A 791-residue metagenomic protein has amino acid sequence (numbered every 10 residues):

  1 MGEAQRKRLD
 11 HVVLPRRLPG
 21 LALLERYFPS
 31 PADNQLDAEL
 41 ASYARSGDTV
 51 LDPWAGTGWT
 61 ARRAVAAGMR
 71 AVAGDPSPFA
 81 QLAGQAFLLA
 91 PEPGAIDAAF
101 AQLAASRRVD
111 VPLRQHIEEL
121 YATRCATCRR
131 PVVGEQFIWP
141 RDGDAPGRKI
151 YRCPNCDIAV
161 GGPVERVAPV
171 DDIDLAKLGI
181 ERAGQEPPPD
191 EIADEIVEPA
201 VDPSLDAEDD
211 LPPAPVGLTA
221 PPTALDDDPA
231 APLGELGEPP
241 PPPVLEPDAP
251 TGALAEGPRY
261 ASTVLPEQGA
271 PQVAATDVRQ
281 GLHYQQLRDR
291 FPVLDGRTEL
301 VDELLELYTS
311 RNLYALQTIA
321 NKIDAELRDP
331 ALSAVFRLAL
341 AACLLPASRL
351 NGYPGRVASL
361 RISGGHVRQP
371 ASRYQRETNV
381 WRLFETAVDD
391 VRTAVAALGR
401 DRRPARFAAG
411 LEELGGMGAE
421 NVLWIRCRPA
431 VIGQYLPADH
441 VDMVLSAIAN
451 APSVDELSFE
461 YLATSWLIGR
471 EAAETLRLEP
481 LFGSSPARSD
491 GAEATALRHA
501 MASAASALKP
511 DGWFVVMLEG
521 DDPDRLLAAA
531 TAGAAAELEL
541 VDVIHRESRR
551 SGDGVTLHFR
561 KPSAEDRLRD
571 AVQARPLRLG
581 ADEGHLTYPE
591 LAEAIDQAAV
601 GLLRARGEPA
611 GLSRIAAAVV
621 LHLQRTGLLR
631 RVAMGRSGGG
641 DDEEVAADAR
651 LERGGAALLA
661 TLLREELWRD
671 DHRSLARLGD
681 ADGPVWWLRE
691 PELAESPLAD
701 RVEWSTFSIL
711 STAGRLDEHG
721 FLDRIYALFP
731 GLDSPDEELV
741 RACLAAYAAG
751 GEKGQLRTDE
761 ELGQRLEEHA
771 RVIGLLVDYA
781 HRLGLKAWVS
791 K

Functional and structural regions predicted by a protein language model:
G2-P53, T60-A61, V65-G217, P222-H440 (+5 more regions): Nucleic-acid modification enzymes, centered on SAM-dependent nucleic-acid methyltransferases
R26-N34, A487-R498, E767-A770: Conserved phosphate-coordination/catalytic loops
Q35-E39, A496-S503, L775: Well-ordered alpha-helical segments embedded in enzymatic catalytic cores
V65, A534, H781: Anion (oxyanion) recognition and catalysis
A71, F514, A787: Hydrophobic anchor at the start of a short beta-strand that flanks the dinucleotide cofactor-binding loop
Q115-T127, L478-V543: Conserved Class I SAM-dependent methyltransferase catalytic core
V444-L445: Hydrophobic beta-strand segment of the Class I
D542-K791: C-terminal non-catalytic scaffold/interaction domains in large multidomain proteins
